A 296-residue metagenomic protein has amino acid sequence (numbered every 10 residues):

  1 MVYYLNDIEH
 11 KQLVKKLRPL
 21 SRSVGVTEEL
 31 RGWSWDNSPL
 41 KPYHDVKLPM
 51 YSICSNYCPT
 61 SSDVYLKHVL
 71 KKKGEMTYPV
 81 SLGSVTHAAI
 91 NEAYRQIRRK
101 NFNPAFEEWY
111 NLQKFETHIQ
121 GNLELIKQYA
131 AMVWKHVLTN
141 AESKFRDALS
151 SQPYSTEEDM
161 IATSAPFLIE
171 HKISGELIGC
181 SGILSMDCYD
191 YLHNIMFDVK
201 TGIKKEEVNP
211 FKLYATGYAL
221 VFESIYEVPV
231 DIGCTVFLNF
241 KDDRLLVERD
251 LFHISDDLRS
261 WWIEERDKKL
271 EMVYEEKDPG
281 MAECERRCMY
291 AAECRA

Functional and structural regions predicted by a protein language model:
M1, L5, T163-S181, E206 (+1 more regions): Metal-dependent nuclease catalytic regions and adjoining charged, substrate-binding loops involved in nucleic-acid end
M1-M186: Metal-dependent nuclease catalytic cores that hydrolyze phosphodiester bonds in DNA/RNA, characterized by
T60, T86-H87, I169, L184-K205 (+1 more regions): Conserved catalytic cores of phosphodiester-cleaving nucleases, focusing on short active-site segments
S62-L70, M196-D198, K241-D243: Short acidic (Asp/Glu) and glycine-rich catalytic loops that position anionic groups and cofactors
T77-S81, E206-L213: Short alpha-helix boundary/capping segments
V85-A88, G217, W261-E264: Long, highly charged amphipathic alpha-helices
I90-I97, F222-Y226, K269: Hydrophobic, Leu/Ile/Phe/Ala-enriched alpha-helical segments that form helix-helix packing faces
K212-S224: An active-site-proximal "capping" alpha-helix that borders the catalytic cofactor pocket
